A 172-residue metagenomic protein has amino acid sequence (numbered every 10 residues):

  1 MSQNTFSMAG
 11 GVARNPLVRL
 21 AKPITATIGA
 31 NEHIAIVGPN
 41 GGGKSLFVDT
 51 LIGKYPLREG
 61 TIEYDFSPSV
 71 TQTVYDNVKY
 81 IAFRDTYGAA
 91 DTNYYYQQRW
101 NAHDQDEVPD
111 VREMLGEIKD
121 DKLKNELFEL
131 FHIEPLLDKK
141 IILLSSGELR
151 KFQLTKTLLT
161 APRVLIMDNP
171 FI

Functional and structural regions predicted by a protein language model:
M1-A35, G41, Y55-E59: A short, flexible loop at the N-terminus of ABC-type nucleotide-binding domains that lies
N40, S145: ABC transporter NBD signature
V48-D120: ABC ATPase nucleotide-binding domain signature region
K119-L136: Conserved ABC ATPase "signature" region
K140-L144: Conserved ABC ATPase signature
L154: Hydrophobic anchor residue at the start of the ABC signature
L159-R163: A short, proline-enriched helix->beta-strand linker immediately N-terminal to the Walker B motif in ABC-type P-loop
L165-N169: Catalytic Walker B motif of ABC-type/P-loop ATPase nucleotide-binding domains
